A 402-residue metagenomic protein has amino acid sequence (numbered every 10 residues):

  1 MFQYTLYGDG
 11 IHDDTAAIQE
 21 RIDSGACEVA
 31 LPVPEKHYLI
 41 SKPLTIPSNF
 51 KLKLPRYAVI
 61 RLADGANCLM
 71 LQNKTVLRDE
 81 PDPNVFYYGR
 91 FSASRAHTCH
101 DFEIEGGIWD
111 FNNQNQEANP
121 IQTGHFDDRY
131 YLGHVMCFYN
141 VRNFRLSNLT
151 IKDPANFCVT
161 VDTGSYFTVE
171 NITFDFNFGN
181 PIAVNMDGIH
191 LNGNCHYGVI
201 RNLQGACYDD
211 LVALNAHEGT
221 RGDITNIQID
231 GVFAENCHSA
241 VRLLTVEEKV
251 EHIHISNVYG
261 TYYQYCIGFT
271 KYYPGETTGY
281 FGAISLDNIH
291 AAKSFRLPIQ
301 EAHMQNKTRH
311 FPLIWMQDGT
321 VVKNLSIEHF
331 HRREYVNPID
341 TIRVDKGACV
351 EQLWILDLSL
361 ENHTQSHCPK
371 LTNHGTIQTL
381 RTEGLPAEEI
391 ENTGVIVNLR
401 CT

Functional and structural regions predicted by a protein language model:
M1-T402: Extracellular/periplasmic carbohydrate-active domains that bind, remodel, or depolymerize complex polysaccharides
